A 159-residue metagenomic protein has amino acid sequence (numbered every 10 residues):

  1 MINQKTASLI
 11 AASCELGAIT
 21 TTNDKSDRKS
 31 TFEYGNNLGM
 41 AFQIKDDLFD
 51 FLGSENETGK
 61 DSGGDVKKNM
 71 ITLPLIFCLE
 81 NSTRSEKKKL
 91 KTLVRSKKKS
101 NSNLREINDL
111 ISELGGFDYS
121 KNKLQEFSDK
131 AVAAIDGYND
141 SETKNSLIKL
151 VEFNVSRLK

Functional and structural regions predicted by a protein language model:
M1-K159: All-alpha prenyltransferase/terpene-synthase fold signal
